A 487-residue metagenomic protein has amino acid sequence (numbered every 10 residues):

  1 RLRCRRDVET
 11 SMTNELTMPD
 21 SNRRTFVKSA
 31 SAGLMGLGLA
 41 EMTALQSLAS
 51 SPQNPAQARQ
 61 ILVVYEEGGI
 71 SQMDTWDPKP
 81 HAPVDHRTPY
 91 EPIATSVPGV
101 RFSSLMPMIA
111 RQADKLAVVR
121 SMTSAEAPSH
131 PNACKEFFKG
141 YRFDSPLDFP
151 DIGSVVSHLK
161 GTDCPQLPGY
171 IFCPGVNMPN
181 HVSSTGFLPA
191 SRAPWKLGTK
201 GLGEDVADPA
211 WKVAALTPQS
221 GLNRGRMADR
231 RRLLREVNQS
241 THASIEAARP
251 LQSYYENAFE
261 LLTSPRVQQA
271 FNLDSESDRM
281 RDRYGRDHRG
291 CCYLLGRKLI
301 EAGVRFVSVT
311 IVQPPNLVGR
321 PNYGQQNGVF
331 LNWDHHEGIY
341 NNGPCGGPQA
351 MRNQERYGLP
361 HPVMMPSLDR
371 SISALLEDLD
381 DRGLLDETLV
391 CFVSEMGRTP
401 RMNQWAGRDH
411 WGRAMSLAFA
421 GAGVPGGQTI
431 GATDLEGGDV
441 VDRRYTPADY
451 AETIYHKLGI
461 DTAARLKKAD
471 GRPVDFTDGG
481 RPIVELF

Functional and structural regions predicted by a protein language model:
C4, E9-F487: Ligand-binding pockets and gating/stacking loops
